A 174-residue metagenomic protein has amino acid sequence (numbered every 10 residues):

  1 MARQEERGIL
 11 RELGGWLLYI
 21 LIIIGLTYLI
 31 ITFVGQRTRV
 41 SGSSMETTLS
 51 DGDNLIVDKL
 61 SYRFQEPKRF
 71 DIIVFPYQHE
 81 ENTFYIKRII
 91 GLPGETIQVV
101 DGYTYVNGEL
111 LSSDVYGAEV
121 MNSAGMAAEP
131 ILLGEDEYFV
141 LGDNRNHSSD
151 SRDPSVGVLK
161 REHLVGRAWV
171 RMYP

Functional and structural regions predicted by a protein language model:
A2-G14, L18, L29, F33-R39 (+1 more regions): Soluble "head" domains of membrane/secretory-pathway proteins
G42: A short acidic/basic microdomain associated with nuclease active sites
